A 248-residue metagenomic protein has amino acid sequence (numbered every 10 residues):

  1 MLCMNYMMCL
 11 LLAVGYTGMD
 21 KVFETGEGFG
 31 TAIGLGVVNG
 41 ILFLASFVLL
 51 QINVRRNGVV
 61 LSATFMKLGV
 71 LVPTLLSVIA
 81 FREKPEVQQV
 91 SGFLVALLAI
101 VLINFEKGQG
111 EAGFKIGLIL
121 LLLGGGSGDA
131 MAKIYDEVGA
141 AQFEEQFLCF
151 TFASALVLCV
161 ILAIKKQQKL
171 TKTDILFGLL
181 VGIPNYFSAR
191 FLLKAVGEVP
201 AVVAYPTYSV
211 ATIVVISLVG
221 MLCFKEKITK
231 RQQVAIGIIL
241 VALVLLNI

Functional and structural regions predicted by a protein language model:
M1, N53, I79-P85, Y135 (+2 more regions): Hydrophobic/aromatic residues within transmembrane alpha-helices of multi-pass small-molecule transporters
L2-I41, F47-R56, E106-I119, A140 (+4 more regions): Membrane-interface interhelical linkers
Y6-L10, K67-L71, F93-A96, I100 (+4 more regions): Residue-level recognition of pore/gate-forming positions within transmembrane alpha-helices of multi-pass
V14, G40, L44-V48, V70-L75 (+8 more regions): Hydrophobic/small/kink-forming positions within alpha-helical transmembrane segments of polytopic membrane proteins
L49-Q88, E106: Membrane-interface helix-loop-helix junctions at boundaries between adjacent transmembrane segments
G69-V90, I213-Q233: C-terminal transmembrane-helix exit sites in multi-pass transporters
L75-V78, Q88-K107, R231-I248: Hydrophobic transmembrane alpha-helices of multi-pass small-molecule transport proteins
F114-V138, E144-E145: Selected transmembrane alpha-helices and immediately adjacent juxtamembrane segments of polytopic inner-membrane
